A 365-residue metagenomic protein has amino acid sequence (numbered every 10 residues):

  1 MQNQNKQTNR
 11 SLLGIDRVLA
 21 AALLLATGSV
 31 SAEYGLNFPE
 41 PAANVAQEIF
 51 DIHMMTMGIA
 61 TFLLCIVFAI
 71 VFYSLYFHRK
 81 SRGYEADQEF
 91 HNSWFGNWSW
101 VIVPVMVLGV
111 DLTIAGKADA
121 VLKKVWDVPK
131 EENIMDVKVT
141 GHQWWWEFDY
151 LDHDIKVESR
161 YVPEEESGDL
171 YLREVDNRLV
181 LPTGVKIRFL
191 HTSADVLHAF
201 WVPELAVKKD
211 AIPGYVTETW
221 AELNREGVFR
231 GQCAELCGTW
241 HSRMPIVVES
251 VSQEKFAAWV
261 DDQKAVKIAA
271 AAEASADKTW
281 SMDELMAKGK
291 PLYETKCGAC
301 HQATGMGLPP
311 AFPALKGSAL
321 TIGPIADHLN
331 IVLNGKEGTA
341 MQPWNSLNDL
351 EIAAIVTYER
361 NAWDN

Functional and structural regions predicted by a protein language model:
M1-E33: N-terminal secretory/membrane targeting signals
V18, F62, I66-A69, M106 (+1 more regions): Residues within alpha-helical transmembrane segments of multi-pass membrane proteins, especially transporters, ion
A32-M55, Y76-A287: Non-transmembrane, membrane-proximal soluble domains of secreted or membrane proteins
I49-A69: Hydrophobic single transmembrane helices highlighted by the model
L64-K80: Alpha-helical transmembrane segments
A234-G238, C300-G307, L333, T357-N361: Detector for the c-type heme attachment site
A271-A272, A314-N365: Extracytoplasmic electron-transfer domains, predominantly the class I c-type cytochrome c fold
S281-L308, K316-N334: Sequence/structural segment immediately N-terminal to covalent heme-attachment motifs in c-type and related
